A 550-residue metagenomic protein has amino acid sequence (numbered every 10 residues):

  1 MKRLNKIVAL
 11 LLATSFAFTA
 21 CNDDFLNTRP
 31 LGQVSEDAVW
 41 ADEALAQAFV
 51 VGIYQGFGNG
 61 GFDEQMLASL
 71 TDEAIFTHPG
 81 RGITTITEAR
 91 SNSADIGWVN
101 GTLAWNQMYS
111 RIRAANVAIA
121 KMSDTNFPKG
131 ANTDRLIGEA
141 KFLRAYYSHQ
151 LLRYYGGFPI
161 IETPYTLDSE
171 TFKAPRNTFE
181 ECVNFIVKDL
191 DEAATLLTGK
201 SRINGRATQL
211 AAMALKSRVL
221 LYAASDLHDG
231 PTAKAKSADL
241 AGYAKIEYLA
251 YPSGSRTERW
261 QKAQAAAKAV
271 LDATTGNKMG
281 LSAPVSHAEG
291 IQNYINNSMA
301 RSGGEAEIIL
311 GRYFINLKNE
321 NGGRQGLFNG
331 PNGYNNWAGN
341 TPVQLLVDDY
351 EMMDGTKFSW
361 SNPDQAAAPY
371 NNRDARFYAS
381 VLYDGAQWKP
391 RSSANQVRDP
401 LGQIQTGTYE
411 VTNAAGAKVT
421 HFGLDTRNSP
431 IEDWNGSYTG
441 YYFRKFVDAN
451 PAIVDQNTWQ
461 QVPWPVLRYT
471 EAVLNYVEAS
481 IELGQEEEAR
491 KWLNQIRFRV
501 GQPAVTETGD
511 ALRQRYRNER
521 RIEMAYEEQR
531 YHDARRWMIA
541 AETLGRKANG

Functional and structural regions predicted by a protein language model:
M1-V8: Bacterial N-terminal signal peptides that target proteins for export
F18-A20: C-terminal motif of bacterial Sec signal peptides marking the signal peptidase cleavage site
N22-I86, G156-F158, E162, D191-E192 (+3 more regions): An aromatic- and glycine-enriched ligand-binding surface/loop that stacks and positions planar moieties
D42-G61, R81-Y155, S169-Q209, A366 (+8 more regions): Conserved, well-structured interaction surfaces
K141, M213-V219: TPR/Sel1-like alpha-solenoid repeat signature
L152-T163, L227-T232, L483-Q495: Short, well-structured active-site flanking segments
S480, A489-G550: C-terminal structured "cap/appendage" subdomains that terminate the fold
